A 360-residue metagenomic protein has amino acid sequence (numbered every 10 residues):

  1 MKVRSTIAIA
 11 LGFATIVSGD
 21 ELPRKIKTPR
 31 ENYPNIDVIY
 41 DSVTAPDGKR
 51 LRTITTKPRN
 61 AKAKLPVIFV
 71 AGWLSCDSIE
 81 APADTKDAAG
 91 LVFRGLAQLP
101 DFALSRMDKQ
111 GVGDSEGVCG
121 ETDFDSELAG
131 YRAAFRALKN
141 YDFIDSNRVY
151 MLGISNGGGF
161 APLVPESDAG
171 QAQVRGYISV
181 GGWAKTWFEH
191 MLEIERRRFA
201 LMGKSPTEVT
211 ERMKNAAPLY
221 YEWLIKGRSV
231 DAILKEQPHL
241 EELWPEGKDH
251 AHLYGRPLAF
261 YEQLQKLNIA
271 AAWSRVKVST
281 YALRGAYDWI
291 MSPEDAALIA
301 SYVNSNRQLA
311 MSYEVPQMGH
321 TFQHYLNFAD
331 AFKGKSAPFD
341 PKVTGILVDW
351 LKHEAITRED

Functional and structural regions predicted by a protein language model:
L22-A63: N-terminal cap/lid segment of alpha/beta-hydrolase-fold proteins
N60-L96: Short, surface-exposed "cap/lid" segments of acyl-processing enzymes
G90-D114: Conserved alpha/beta-hydrolase
E121-Y141: Alpha/beta-hydrolase active-site loop
I178-R275: Accessory cap/linker subdomain of secreted extracellular hydrolases
V276, A282-R284: Short beta-strand/loop motif that positions the catalytic acidic residue of the alpha/beta-hydrolase fold
W289-D295: Conserved alpha/beta-hydrolase "acid-adjacent" motif
M318-F322, L326-D360: Catalytic active-site module of serine/aspartate enzymes centered on a nucleophile-bearing elbow/loop
